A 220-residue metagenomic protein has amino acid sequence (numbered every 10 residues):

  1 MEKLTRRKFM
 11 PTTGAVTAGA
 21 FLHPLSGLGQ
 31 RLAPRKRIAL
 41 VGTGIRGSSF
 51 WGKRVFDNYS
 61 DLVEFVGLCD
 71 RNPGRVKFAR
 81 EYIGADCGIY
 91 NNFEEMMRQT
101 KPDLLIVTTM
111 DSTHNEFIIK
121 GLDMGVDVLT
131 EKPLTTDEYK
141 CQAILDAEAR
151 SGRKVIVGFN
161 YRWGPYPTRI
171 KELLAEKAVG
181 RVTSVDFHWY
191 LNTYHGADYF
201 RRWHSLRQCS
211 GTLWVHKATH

Functional and structural regions predicted by a protein language model:
M1-T17: N-terminal secretory signal peptides and thylakoid transit peptides that target proteins across membranes
A15-G84: N-terminal Rossmann-like dinucleotide-binding module
P34-K36, R153, T183: Nucleotide donor/acceptor-binding cores
G42, R46-G47, I156, Y161-H220: Predominantly a Rossmann-like dinucleotide-binding segment in NAD(P)-dependent oxidoreductases
G67, L104, S184: Short, Asp-centered acidic motifs that coordinate Mg2+ and/or phosphate in catalytic or ligand-binding sites
C87-N92: Conserved SAM-binding strand-loop segment of SAM-dependent methyltransferases
Q99, L104, M110, N115-R162 (+1 more regions): Beta-strand-loop-alpha-helix segment that lines the small-molecule cofactor/substrate pocket of alpha/beta enzymes
